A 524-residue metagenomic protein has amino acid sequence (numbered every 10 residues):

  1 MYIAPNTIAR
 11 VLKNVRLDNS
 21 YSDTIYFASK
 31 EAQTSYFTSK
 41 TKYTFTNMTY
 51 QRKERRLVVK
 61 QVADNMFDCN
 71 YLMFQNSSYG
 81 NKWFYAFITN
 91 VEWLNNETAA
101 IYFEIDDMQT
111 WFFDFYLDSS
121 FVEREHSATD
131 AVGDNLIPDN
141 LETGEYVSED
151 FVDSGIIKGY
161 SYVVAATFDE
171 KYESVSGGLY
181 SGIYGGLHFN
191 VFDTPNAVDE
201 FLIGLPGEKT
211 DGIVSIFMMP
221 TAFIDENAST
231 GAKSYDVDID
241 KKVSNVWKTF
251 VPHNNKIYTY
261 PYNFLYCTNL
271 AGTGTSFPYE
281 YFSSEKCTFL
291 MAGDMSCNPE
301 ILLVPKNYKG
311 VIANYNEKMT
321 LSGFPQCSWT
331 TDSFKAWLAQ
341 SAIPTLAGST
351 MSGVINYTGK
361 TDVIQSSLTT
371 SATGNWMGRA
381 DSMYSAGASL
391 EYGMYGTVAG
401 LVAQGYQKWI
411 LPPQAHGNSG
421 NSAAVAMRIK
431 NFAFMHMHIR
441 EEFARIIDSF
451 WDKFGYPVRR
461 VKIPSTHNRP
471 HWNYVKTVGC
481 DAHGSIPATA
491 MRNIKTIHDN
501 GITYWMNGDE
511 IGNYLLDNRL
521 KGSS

Functional and structural regions predicted by a protein language model:
M1-V62: N-terminal "first-domain core" detector
M1-Y2, T7-A9, N135-G378, A386-S524: Preference for solvent-exposed, low-hydrophobicity sequence contexts
V59-G80: Short coil-to-beta transition motif at edge beta-strands of beta-rich domains
K60-D64, E104-Q109: Secondary-structure transition/turn motif
N70-L72, A86-T89: General structural concept
Y79-F87: Short, Lys/Arg- and Gly-enriched loop/turn segments at beta-strand edges
T89-D107: Short, solvent-exposed secondary-structure boundary/capping segments
D106-D134: Glycine- and charge-enriched low-complexity intrinsically disordered segments
